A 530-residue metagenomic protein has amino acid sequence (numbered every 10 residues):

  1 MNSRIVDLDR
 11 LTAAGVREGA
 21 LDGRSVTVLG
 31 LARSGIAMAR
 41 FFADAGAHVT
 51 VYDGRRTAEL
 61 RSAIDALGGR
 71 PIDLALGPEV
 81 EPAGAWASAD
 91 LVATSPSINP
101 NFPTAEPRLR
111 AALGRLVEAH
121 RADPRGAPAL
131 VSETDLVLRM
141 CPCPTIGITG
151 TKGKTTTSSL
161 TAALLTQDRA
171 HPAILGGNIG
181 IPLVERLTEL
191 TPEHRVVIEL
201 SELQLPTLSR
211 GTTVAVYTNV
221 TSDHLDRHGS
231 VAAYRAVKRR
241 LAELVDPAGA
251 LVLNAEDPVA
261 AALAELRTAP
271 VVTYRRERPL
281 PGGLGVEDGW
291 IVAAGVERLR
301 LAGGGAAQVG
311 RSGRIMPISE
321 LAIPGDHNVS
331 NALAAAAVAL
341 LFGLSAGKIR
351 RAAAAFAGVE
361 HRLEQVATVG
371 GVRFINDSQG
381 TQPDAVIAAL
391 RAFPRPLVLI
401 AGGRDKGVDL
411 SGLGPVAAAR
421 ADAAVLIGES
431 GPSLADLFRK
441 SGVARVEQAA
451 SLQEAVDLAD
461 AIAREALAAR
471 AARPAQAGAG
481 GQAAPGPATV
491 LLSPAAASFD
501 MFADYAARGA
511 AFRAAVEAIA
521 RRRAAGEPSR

Functional and structural regions predicted by a protein language model:
M1-S132, P324: N-terminal leader/targeting and accessory segments in enzymes
R10, R17-S25, M38-A45, I315-D422 (+1 more regions): Nucleotide phosphate-binding/pyrophosphate-handling subdomain across enzymes that bind or process nucleotide phosphates
F42, V92, I148, N178 (+12 more regions): Residue-level signal for inorganic ion chemistry
A43, A83-A87, P96, P100-A255 (+3 more regions): Phosphate-binding loop of NTP-binding sites
A47-R55, V252-A255, I400-A401, R420-S430: Short internal beta-strands
D53-R55, A75-P78, A129-L136, G176 (+4 more regions): Beta-strand->loop->alpha-helix junctions that form or flank phosphate-binding loops in nucleotide-handling enzymes
S62-I64, R70, S411-A488, E527-R530: C-terminal helical cap/extension that packs against the catalytic core of soluble nucleotide-cofactor enzymes
L76-A87, P192-R227, A261-I318, V359-E360 (+2 more regions): Extended acidic/charged loop-beta regions that coordinate divalent cations and stabilize anionic phosphate/carboxylate
